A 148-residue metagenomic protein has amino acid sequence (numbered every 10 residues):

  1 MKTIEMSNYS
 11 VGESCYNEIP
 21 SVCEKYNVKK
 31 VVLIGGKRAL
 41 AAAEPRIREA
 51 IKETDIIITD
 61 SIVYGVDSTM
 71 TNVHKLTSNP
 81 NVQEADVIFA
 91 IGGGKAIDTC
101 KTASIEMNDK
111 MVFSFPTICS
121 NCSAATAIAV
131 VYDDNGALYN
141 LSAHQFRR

Functional and structural regions predicted by a protein language model:
M1-V87: ATP/NTP phosphate-donor binding region
M6-S10, V87-A90, C122-V130: Short linear motifs at secondary-structure transitions and domain/linker junctions
E13-S14, G36-K37, I91-G93, F115-I118 (+2 more regions): Fold-independent oxyanion-binding glycine-rich loops and adjacent beta-strand/coil segments at enzyme active sites
C15, C23, C100, C119-C122: Generic recognition of cysteine residues
A43-P45, T99-K101, S123-A125: Short glycine-/acidic-enriched loop or helix-start segments at secondary-structure transitions that form or flank
I62-D67, I91-G93, S142-R148: Short C-terminal domain-edge/linker segments immediately following a structured domain
P80-I118: A short, small-residue-rich loop immediately preceding and capping a beta-strand
I105-R148: A glycine/threonine-rich phosphate-anchoring loop and its flanking beta-alpha core in nucleotide/phosphate-binding
